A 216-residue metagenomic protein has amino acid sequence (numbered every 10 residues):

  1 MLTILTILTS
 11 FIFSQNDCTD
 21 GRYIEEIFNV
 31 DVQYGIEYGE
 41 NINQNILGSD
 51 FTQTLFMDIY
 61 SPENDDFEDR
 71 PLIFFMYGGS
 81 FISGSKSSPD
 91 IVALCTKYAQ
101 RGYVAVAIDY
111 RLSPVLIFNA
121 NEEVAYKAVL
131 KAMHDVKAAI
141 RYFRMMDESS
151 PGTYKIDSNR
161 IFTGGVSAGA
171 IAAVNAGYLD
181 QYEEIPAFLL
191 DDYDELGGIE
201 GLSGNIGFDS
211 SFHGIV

Functional and structural regions predicted by a protein language model:
M1-D20: Bacterial Sec-dependent N-terminal signal peptides
Q15-E68: N-terminal cap/lid segment of alpha/beta-hydrolase-fold proteins
I27-N29, S49-T52, D66-E68, Y98-Q100 (+2 more regions): Extracellular/periplasmic catalytic domains that process cell-envelope and extracellular macromolecules
E68-G79: Short beta-strand element of the alpha/beta-hydrolase
S80-D90, D109-L130: Cap/lid segment of the alpha/beta-hydrolase catalytic domain
S87-A107: Short amphipathic alpha-helix adjacent to the substrate-entry channel of hydrolases
I91-C95, V129, M133-V136: Amphipathic alpha-helical segments in well-structured domains
A138-V216: Primarily recognizes the serine-hydrolase "nucleophile elbow" in alpha/beta-hydrolase and SGNH/GDSL folds
